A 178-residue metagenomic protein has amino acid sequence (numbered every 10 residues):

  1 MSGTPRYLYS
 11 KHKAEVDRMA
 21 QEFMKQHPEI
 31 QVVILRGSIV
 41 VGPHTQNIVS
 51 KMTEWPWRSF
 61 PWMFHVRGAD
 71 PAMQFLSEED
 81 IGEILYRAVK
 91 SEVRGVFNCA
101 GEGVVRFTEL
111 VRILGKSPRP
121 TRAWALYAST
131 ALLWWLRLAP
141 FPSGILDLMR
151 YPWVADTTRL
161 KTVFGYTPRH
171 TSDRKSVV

Functional and structural regions predicted by a protein language model:
S2-S10, H65-P71: A short acidic, glycine-rich active-site loop that binds or catalyzes chemistry on phosphate/adenosine moieties
T4-V33: Active-site Tyr-X1-5-Lys
K11, M73-E79, V105, A155 (+1 more regions): Residue-level signal for the nucleotide or nucleotide-sugar donor/cofactor binding architecture
E15, Q46-S50, H65-V89, G95: Substrate-positioning beta->alpha
F23-M73: NAD(P)-dependent short-chain dehydrogenase/reductase
I81-F141, T157, V178: Mid/C-terminal beta-alpha module of Rossmann-like enzyme folds, strongest in SDR-family dehydrogenases/epimerases
G144-T157: Active-site loop of classical SDR/Rossmann-like NAD(P)-dependent oxidoreductases, centered on the catalytic Tyr-X3-Lys
K161, H170-V178: Amphipathic terminal alpha-helices
